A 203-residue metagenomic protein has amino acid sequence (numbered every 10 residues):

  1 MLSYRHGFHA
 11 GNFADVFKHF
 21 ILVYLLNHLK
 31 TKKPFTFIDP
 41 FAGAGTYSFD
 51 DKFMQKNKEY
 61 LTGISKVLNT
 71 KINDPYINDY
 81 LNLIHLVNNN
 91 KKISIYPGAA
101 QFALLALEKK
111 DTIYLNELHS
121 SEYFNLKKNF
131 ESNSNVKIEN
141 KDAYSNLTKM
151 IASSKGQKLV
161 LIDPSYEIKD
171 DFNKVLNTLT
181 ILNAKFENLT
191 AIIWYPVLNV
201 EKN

Functional and structural regions predicted by a protein language model:
M1-N203: Class I S-adenosyl-L-methionine-dependent methyltransferase catalytic core
